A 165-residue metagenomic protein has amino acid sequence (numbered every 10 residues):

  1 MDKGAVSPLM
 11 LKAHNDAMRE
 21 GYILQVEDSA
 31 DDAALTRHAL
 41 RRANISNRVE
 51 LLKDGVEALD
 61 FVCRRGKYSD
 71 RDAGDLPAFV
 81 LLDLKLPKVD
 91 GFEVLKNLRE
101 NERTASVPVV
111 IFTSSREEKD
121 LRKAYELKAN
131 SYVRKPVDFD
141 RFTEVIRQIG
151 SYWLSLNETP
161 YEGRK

Functional and structural regions predicted by a protein language model:
M1-P8, E57: Glycine-rich nucleotide-binding loop
G21-D31, T36-R41, V80: Conserved acidic segment of CheY-like receiver
A34, H38, E93, R116-V133 (+3 more regions): Alpha4 helix (beta4-alpha4-beta5 surface) of REC/receiver domains from two-component response regulators
L51, L86-V89: Residue-level signal for the "D+5" position in two-component response regulator receiver
D54-E57, D75-A78, D90-K96: Acidic catalytic/metal-coordinating carboxylates
E57, V137-G150, E158-E162: C-terminal output helix
K67, F92-A105: Short amphipathic alpha-helix used as the core "switch/output" element in two-component signaling
D83, T113: Active-site residues of response regulator receiver
